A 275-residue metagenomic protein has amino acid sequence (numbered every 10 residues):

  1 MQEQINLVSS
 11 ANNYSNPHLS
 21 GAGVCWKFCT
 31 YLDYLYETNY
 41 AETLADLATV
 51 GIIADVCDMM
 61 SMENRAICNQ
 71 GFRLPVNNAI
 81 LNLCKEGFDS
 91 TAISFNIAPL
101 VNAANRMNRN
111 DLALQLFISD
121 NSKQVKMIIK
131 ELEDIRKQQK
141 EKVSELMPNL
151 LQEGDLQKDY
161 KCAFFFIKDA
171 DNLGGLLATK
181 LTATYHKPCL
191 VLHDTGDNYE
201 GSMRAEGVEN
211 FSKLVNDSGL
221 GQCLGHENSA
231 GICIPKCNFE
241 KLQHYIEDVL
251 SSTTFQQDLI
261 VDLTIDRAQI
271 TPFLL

Functional and structural regions predicted by a protein language model:
M1, L7-S10, K168, D194-G196: Short, ordered loop/turn segments at secondary-structure junctions
Q2-L7, A205-E209: Short, hinge-like loop/turn segments at secondary-structure boundaries
E3-A54: Short alpha-helices
D33-Q269: Hydrophobic helix-and-loop "lid/oligomerization" segment in the mid-to-C-terminal part of catalytic domains
P272-L275: Long, low-complexity segments enriched in small/aliphatic residues
